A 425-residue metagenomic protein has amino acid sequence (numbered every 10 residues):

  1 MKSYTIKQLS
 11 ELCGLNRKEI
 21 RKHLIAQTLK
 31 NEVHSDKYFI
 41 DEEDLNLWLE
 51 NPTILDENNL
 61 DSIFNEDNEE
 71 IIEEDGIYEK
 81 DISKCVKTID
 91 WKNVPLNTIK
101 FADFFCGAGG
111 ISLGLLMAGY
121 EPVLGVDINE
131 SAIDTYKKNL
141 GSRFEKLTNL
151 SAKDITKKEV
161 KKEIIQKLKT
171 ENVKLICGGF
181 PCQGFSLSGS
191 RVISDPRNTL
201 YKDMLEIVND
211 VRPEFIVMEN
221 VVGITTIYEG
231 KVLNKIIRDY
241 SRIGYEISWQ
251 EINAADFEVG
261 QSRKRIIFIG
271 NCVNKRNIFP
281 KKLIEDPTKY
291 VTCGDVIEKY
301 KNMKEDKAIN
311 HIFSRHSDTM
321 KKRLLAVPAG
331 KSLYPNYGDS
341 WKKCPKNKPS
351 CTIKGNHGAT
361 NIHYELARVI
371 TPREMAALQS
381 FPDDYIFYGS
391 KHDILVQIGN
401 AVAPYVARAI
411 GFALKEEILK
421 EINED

Functional and structural regions predicted by a protein language model:
M1-E19: Polyanion-binding surface elements
M1-K7, L47-K84: Basic Lys/Arg-rich amphipathic helical interaction modules
C13-F39, S380: Major-groove DNA-recognition helix of helix-turn-helix-type DNA-binding domains
K18, I309-D425: C-terminal target-recognition/interaction regions appended to catalytic cores
Q27-T28, P52, A118, R143: The DNA-recognition helices of helix-turn-helix-type DNA-binding domains
L29-N58: Short helix-start
E70-V211, V222-T226, K231: Core alpha/beta nucleotide-donor-binding catalytic domains of modification enzymes
K161-V173, F180-K343: Class I S-adenosyl-L-methionine
